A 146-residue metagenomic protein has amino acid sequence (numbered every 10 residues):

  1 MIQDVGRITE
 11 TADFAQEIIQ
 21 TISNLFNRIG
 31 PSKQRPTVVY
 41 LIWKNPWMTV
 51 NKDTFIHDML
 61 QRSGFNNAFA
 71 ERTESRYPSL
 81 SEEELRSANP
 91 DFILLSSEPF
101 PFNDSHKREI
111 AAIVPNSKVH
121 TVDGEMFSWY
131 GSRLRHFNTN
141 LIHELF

Functional and structural regions predicted by a protein language model:
M1-R7: Acidic/polar active-site rim loop that often engages polyanionic ligands
R7-F14: Glycine/small-residue-rich loop that forms an oxyanion/phosphate-binding "nest" at active or ligand-binding sites
T9, L145-F146: Short, hydrophobic alpha-helical segments
F14, Q20-R135: Binding-cleft/active-site segments that stabilize strongly anionic ligands or cofactors
